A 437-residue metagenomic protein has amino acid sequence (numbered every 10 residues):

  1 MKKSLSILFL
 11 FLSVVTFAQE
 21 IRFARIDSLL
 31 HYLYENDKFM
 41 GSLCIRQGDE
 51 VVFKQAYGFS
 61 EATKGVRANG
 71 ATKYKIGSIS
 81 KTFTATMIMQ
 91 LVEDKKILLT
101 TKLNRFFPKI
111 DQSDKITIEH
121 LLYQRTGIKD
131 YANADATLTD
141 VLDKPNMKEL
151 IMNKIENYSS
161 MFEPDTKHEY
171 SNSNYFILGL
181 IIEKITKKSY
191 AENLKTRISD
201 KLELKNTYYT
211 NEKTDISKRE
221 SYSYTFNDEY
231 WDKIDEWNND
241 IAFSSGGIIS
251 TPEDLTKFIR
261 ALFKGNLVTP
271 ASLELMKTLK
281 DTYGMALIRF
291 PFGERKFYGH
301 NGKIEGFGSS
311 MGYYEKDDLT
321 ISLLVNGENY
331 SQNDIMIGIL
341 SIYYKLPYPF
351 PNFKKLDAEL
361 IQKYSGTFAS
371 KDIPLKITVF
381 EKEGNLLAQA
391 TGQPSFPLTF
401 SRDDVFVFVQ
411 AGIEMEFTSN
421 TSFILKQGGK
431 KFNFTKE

Functional and structural regions predicted by a protein language model:
M1-R22: Bacterial Sec-dependent N-terminal signal peptides
L12, L91-K95, R125-K129, I182-S189 (+5 more regions): A generic secondary-structure signal for well-formed alpha-helical elements
Q19-Q55, T186, E192-K195, D200 (+1 more regions): Catalytic loop of the DD-peptidase/beta-lactamase superfamily, centered on the K-T-G motif and neighboring
E20, E35, F39, Q47 (+4 more regions): Active-site-proximal loop and beta-strand segments within enzyme catalytic domains
T84-A85, N174-G179, E253-K257: Well-ordered alpha-helical segments within folded domains of soluble proteins
P108-T117, I198-Y209, L279-Y283: Short, mixed-charge aromatic SLiMs
R197, K201, R219-D228: A conserved catalytic-loop motif detector
Y209-S217: Short, surface-exposed recognition loops and adjoining beta-strand edges that mediate ligand/DNA contacts, enriched
